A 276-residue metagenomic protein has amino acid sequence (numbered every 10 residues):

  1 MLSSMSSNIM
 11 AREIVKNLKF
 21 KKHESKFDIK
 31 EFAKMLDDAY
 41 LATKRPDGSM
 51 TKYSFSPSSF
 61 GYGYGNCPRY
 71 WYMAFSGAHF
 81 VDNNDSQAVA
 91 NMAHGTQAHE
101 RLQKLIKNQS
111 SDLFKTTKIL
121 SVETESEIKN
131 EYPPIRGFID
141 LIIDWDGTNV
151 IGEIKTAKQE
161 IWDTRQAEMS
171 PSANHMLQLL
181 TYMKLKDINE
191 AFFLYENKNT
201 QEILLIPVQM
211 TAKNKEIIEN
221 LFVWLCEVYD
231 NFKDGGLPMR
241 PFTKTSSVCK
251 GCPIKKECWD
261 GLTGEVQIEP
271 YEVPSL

Functional and structural regions predicted by a protein language model:
M1-I151, K158-D163, L276: Metal-dependent nuclease catalytic cores that hydrolyze phosphodiester bonds in DNA/RNA, characterized by
L18, K22-A33, M169, T181 (+1 more regions): Metal-dependent nuclease catalytic regions and adjoining charged, substrate-binding loops involved in nucleic-acid end
A98, Q178-T181: Conserved alpha C helix of the protein kinase catalytic core
I154-T156, Y195: Residue-level recognition of conserved beta-strand positions in structured domain cores
T156, T164-S170: "Short basic amphipathic alpha-helical interaction patches in structured regions
P171-H175: Short, conserved glycine- and acidic-residue-centered signature motifs in active-site or ligand-binding loops
